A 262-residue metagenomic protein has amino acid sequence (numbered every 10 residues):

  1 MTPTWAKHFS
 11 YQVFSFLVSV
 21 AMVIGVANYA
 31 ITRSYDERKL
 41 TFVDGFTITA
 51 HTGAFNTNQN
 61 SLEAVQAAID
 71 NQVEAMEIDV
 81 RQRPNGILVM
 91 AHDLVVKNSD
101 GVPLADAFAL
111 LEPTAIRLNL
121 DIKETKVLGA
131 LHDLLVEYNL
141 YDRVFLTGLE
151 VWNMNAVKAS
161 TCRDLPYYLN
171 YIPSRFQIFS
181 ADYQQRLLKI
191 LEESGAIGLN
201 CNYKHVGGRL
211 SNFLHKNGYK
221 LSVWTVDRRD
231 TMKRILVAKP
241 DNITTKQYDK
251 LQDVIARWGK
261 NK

Functional and structural regions predicted by a protein language model:
T2-K262: Phosphate-group recognition and catalysis centered on beta-loop-alpha active-site segments
